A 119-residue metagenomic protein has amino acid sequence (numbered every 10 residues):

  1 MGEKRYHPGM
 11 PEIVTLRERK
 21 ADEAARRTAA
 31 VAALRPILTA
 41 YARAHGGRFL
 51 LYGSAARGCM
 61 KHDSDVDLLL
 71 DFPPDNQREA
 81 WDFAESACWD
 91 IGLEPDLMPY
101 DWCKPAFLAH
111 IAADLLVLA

Functional and structural regions predicted by a protein language model:
M1-G47, A56-H62, F72-A119: Catalytic core of pol beta-like nucleotidyltransferases
Y52-S54: Glycine-rich beta-strand-to-loop/alpha-helix junction loops that act as flexible
